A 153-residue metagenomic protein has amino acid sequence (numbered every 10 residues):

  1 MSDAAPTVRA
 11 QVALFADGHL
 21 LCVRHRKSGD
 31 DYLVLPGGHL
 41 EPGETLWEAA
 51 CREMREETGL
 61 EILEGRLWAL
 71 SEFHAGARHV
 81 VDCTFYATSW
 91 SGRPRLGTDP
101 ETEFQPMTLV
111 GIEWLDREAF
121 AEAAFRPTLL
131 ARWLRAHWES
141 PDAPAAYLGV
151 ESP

Functional and structural regions predicted by a protein language model:
M1-L21, H39: Conserved N-terminal beta-strand and adjoining loop/helix that marks the start of the Nudix/MutT-like hydrolase domain
L21, G29-D30, H74, A121: Flexible, glycine-rich phosphate/dinucleotide-binding loops and adjacent beta-alpha linkers at cofactor/substrate
H25: Short loop/turn segments immediately following the C-termini of beta-strands
S28-L33, A77-H79: A conserved beta-turn-beta hairpin within the catalytic core of GNAT-like acetyltransferases that forms part
D30-L33, T102-P153: Nudix hydrolase/Nudix homology domain
L35-G37: Thr-Gly-centered strand-to-loop micro-motif
L40-L63, E72-R126: Unchanged
W68-A69: Local beta-strand/beta-hairpin segments that build beta-sheet-rich folds
